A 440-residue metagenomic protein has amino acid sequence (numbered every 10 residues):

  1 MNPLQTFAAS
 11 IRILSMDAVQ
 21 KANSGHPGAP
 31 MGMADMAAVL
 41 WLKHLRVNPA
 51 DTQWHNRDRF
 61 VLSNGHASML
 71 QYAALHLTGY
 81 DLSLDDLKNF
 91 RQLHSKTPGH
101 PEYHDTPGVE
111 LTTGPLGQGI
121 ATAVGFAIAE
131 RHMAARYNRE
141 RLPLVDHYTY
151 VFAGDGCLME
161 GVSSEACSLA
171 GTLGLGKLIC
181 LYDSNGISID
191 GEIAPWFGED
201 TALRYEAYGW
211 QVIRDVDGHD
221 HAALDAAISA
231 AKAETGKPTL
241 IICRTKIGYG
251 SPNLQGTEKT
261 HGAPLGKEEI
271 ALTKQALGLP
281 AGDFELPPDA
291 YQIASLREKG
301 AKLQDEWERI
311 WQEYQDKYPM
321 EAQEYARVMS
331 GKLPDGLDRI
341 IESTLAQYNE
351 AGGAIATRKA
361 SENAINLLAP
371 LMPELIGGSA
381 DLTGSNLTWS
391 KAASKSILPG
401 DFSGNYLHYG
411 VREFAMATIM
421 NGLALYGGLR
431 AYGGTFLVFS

Functional and structural regions predicted by a protein language model:
M1-Y148, E298-S440: Thiamine diphosphate
V47-A50, D105, V109-E298: Glycine-rich ThDP/TPP pyrophosphate-binding loop and its adjacent helix/strand module within ThDP-dependent enzymes
